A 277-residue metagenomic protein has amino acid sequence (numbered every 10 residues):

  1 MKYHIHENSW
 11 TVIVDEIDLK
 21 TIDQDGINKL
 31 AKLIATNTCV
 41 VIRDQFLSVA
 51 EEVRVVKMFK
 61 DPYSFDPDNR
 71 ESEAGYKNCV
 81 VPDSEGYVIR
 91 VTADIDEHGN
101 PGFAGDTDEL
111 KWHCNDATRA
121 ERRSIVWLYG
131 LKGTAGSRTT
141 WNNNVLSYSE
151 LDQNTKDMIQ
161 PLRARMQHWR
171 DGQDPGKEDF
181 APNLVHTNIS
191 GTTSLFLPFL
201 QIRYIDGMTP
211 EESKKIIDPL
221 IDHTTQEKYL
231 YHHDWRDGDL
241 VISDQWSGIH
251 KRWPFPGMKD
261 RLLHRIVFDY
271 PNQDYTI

Functional and structural regions predicted by a protein language model:
K2-I242, W246-I277: Fe(II)/2-oxoglutarate oxygenase catalytic core
